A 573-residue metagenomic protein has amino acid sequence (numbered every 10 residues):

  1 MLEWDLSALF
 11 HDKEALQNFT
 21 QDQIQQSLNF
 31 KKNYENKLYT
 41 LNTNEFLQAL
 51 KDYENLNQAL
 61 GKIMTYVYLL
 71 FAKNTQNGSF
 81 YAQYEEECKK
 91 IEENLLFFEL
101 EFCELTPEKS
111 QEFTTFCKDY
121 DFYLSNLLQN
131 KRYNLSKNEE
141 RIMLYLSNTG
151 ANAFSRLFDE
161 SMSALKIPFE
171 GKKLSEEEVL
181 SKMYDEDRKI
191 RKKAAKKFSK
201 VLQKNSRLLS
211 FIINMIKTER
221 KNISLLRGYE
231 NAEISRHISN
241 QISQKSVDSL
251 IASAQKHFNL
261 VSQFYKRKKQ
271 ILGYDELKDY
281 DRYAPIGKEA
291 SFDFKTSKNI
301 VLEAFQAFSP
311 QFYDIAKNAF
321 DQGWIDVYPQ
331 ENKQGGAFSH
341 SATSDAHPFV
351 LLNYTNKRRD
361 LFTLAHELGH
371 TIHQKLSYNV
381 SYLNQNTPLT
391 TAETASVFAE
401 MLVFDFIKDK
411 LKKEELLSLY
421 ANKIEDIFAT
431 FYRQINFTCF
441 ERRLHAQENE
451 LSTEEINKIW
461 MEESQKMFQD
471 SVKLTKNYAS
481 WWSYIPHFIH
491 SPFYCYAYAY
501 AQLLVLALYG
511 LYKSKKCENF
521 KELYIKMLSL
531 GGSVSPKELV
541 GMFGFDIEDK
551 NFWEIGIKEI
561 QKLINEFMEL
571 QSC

Functional and structural regions predicted by a protein language model:
M1-G287, E569-C573: A well-structured
S125-R132, Q270-L277, L364, I372 (+4 more regions): C-terminal, non-catalytic "cap/extension" segments appended to globular domains
G228, T355-K375, S396, M401 (+2 more regions): Active-site recognition of the HExxH zinc-binding catalytic motif
R267, I271-A307, Y313, K317 (+7 more regions): Long, K/E/R/D-enriched contiguous segments that form extended
A290-F292, I325-H347: Catalytic zinc-binding patch centered on the HExxH motif and its immediate surroundings that defines zinc-dependent
A290-F294, D345-A365: Short pre-active-site segment immediately N-terminal to the catalytic Zn-binding motif
Q322, L352, R359-L361, E367 (+1 more regions): Conserved binding/catalytic microenvironments
P388-L416, K423-E425, A429, A501: Post-HExxH zinc-binding segment in Zn-dependent metallohydrolases
